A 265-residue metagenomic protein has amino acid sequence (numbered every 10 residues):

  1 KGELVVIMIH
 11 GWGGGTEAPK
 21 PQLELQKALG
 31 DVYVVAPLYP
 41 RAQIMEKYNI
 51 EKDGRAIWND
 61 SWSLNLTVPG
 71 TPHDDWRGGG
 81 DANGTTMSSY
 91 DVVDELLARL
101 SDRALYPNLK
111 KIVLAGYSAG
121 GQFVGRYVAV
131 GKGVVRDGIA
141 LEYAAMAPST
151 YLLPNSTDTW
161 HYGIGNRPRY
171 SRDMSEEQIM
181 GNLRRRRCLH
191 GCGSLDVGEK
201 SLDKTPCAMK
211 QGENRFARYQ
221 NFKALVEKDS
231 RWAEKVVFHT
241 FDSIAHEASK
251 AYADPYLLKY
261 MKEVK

Functional and structural regions predicted by a protein language model:
K1, Q26-G30, Y106-N108, A119 (+3 more regions): Extracellular/periplasmic catalytic domains that process cell-envelope and extracellular macromolecules
E3-K111, Q122: Serine-hydrolase catalytic machinery in alpha/beta-hydrolase-like enzymes
L38-A42, S149, I244: Short beta-to-alpha linker loops that shape the active-site pocket of alpha/beta-hydrolase fold enzymes
A82-D94, N214-Y219, A248-A253: Phosphate/oxyanion-binding active-site loops and adjacent basic polyanion-contact surfaces
K111-V113, E142: Residue in the alpha/beta-hydrolase core beta-strand immediately N-terminal to the catalytic nucleophile
G116-V124: Gly/Ala-rich beta-loop-alpha elbow adjacent to hydrolase catalytic centers
R136-K228, H246: The feature captures the conserved acid-bearing segment of alpha/beta-hydrolase catalytic domains
G191, D203, K223-K265: C-terminal catalytic histidine-bearing segment of alpha/beta-hydrolase fold enzymes
